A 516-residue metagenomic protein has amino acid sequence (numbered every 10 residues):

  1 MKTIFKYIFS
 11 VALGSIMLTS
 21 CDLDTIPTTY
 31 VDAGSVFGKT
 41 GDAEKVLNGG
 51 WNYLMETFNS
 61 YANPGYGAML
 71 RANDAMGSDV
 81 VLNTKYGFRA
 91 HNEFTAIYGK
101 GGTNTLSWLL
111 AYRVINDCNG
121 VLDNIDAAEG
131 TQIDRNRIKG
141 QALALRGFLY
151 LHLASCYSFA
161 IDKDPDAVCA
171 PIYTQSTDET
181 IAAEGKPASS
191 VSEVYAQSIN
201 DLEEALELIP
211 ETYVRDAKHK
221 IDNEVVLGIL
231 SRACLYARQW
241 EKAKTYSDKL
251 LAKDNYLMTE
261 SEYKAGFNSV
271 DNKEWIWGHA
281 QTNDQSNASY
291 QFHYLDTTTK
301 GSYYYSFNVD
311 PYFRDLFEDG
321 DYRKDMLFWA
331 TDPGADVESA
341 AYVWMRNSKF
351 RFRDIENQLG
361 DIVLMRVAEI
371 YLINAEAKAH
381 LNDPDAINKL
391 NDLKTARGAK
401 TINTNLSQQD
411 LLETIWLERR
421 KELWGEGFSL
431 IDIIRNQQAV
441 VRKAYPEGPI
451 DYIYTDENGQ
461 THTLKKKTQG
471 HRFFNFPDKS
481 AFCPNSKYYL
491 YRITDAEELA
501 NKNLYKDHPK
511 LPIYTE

Functional and structural regions predicted by a protein language model:
T3, S15-G41, S198, S231 (+1 more regions): Bacterial Sec-dependent N-terminal signal peptides
C21-L70, V214, F313-E318, T401-N405 (+2 more regions): Membrane-proximal, proline-rich intrinsically disordered regions
A33-G34, G41, A62-S78, Y157-Y173 (+2 more regions): Short, surface-exposed recognition loops and adjoining beta-strand edges that mediate ligand/DNA contacts, enriched
L47, E56, E193, A237-R238 (+6 more regions): Extended ligand-binding clefts on enzyme/binding-domain cores
L47, I115-C118, Y195, L202 (+2 more regions): Inward-facing hydrophobic residues that define packing positions of alpha-helical scaffold repeats
T84-Y157, S189-S192, L206-V214, K242 (+4 more regions): Conserved, well-structured interaction surfaces
